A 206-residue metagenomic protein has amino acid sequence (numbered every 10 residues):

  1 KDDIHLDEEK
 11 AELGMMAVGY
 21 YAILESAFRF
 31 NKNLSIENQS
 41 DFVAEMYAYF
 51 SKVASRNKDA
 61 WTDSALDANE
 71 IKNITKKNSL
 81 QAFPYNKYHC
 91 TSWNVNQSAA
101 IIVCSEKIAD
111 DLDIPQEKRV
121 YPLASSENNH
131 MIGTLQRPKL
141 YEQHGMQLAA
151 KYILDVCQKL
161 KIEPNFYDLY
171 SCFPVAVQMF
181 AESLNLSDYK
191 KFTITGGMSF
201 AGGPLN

Functional and structural regions predicted by a protein language model:
K1-I108, I114-G203: Conserved "HGTGT" condensation-loop signature of ketosynthase/thiolase-family condensing enzymes that catalyze
N206: C-terminal catalytic subdomain
